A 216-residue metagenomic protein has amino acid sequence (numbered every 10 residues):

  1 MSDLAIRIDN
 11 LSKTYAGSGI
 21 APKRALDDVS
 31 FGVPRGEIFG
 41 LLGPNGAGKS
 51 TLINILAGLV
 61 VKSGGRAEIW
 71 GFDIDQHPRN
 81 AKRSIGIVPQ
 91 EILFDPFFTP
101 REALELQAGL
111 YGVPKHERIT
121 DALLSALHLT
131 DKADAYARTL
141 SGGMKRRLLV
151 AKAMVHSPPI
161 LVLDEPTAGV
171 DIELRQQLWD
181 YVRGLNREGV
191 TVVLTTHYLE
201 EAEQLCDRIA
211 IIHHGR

Functional and structural regions predicted by a protein language model:
S2-I6, T14-D28, R35, P78: A short, flexible loop at the N-terminus of ABC-type nucleotide-binding domains that lies
P44-G48: Walker A (P-loop) phosphate-binding loop of ABC-type ATPase nucleotide-binding domains
E105, G109-K132: Conserved ABC ATPase "signature" region
Y136-L140: Conserved ABC ATPase signature
S157: Conserved catalytic motifs of ABC-family nucleotide-binding domains
L161-D164: Catalytic Walker B motif of ABC-type/P-loop ATPase nucleotide-binding domains
